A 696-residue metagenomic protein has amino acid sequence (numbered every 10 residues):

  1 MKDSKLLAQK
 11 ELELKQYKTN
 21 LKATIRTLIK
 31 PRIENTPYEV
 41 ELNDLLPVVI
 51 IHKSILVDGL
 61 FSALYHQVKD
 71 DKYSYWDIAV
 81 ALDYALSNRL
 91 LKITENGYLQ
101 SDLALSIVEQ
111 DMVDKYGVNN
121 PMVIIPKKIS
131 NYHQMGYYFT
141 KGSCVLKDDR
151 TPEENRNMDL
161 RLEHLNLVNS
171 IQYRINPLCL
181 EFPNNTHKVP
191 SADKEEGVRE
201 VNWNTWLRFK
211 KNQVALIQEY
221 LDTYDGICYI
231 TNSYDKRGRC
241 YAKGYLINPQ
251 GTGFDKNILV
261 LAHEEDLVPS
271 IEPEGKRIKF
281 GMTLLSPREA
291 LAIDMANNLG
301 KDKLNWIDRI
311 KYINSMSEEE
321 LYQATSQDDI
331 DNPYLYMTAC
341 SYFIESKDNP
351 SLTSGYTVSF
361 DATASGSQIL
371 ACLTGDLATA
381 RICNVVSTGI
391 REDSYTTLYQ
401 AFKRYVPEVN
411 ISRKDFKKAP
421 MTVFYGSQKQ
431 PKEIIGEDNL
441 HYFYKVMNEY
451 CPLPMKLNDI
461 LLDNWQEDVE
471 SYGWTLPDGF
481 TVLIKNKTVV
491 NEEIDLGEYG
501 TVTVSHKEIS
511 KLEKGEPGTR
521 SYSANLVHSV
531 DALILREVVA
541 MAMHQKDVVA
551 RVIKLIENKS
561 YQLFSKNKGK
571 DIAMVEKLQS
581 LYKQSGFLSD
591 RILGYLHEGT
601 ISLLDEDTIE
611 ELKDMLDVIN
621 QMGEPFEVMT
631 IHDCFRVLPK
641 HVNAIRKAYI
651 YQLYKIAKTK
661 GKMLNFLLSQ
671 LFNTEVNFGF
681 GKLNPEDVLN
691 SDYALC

Functional and structural regions predicted by a protein language model:
M1-P420, F424-L616, G623-P625, V637 (+2 more regions): Non-catalytic nucleic-acid-binding interfaces of large nucleic-acid enzymes and RNP effectors
